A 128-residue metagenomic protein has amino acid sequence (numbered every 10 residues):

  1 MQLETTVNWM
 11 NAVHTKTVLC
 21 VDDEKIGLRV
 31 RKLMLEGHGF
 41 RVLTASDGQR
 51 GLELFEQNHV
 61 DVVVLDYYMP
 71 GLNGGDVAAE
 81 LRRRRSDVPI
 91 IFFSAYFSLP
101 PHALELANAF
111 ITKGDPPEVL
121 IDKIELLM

Functional and structural regions predicted by a protein language model:
M1-T17, P116-M128: Non-catalytic signal-transmission and effector/linker regions of two-component phosphorelay proteins
D22, D66: Active-site residues of response regulator receiver
K25-L43: Two-component/phosphorelay signaling modules centered on CheY-like receiver
D47-R50, N73-V77: Acidic catalytic/metal-coordinating carboxylates
N58-V64: Active-site beta3 strand of CheY-like receiver
M69: Receiver (REC) domain active-site loop signature in two-component systems and cognate sites in sensor histidine kinases
D76, Y96-D122: Alpha4 helix (beta4-alpha4-beta5 surface) of REC/receiver domains from two-component response regulators
